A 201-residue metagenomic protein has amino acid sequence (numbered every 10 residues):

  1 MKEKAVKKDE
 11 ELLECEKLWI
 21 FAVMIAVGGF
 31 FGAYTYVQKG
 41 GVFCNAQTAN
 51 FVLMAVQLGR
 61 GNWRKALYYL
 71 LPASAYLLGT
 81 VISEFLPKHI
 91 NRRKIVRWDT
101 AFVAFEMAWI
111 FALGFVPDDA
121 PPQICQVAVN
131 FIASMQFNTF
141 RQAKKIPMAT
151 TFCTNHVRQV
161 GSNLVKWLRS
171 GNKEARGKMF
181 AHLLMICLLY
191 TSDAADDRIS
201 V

Functional and structural regions predicted by a protein language model:
M1-E14: Short, Lys/Arg-rich, polar N-terminal cytosolic tail immediately upstream of the first transmembrane signal-anchor
I20-V42: Pair of pore-lining "gating" transmembrane helices in MFS-fold secondary transporters
M24-G28, L71, A75-G79, S83 (+2 more regions): Alpha-helical transmembrane segments in multi-pass membrane proteins
A26, P122-P147: Hydrophobic core of transmembrane alpha-helices in multi-pass small-molecule transporters, especially MFS/SLC-type
I82-R92: Helix-to-loop junctions at the C-terminal end of transmembrane segments in multipass secondary transporters
V96-V103: Cytoplasmic-side transmembrane-helix entry/capping segments in multi-pass membrane proteins
W109-D118: C-terminal ends and interior cores of transmembrane alpha-helices in multi-pass membrane transporters/permeases
Y190-V201: Single conserved hydrophobic/aromatic residue that forms the stacking wall/gate of nucleotide- or nucleobase-binding
